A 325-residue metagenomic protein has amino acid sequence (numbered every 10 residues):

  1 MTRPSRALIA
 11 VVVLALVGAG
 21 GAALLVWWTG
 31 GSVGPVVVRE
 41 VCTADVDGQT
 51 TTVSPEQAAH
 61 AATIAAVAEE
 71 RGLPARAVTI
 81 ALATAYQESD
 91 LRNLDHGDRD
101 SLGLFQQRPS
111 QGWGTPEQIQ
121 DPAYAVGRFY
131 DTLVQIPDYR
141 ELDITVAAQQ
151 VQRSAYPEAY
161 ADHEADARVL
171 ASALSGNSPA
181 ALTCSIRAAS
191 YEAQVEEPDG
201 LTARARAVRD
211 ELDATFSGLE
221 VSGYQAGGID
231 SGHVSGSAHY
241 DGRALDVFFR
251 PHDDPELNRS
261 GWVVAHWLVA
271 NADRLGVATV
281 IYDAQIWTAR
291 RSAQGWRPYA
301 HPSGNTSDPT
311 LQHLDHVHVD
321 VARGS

Functional and structural regions predicted by a protein language model:
M1-V41, P116-G218, D308-H313, D320-S325: Non-catalytic cell-wall polysaccharide-engagement segments
V37-E56, T63, S89-D143, R153 (+3 more regions): Peptidoglycan-targeting cell-wall enzymes and recognition modules
V41-Y86, A193-R209: Export/targeting segments at the very N-terminus of extracytoplasmic proteins
E69-A81, N93-H96, Q135-A147, P179-T183 (+2 more regions): Surface-exposed patches in mature extracellular/periplasmic domains of secreted proteins
Q87-D90, A214: Glycine-rich, acidic and aromatic/proline-enriched surface loops and short helix-turn segments that act as binding
Y191-D254: Flexible, glycine-rich surface segments
V195-E196, D213, L219-E220, P251-P255 (+1 more regions): Catalytic cores and adjacent binding grooves of peptidoglycan-active enzymes
